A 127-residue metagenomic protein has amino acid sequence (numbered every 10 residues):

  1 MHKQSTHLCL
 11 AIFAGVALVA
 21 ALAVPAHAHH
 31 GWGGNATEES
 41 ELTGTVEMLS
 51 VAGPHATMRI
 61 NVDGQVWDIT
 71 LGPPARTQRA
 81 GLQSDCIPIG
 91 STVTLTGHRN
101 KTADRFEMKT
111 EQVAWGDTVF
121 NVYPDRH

Functional and structural regions predicted by a protein language model:
M1-H7: N-terminal secretory signal peptides that target proteins for export/translocation
L10-A21: Bacterial N-terminal signal peptides
A26-S40: Short boundary/loop segments of OB/S1/cold-shock single-stranded nucleic-acid-binding domains
G44-V46: Conserved hydrophobic positions within beta-strands
A52-N61: Short aromatic-glycine-enriched beta-strand elements
Q65-P74: A short macromolecule-binding patch
R79-L95: Short nucleic-acid-contacting surface segments enriched for D/E, G, S/T with interspersed K/R
N100-P124: OB-fold/S1-family single-stranded nucleic acid-binding modules
